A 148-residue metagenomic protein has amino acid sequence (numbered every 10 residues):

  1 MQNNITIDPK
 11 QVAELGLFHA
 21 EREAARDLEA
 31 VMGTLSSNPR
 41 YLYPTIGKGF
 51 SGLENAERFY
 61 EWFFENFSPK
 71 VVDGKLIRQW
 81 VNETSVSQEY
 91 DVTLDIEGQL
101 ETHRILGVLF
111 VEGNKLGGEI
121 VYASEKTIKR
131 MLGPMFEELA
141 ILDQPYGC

Functional and structural regions predicted by a protein language model:
M1-G33, S37, E138-C148: Short, low-complexity N-terminal intrinsically disordered segments enriched in polar/charged residues
Q2-T6, F64-C148: A beta-strand edge to alpha-helix "cap/lid" segment located at domain peripheries
K10-E21, P44-G47, W62-N66, E89: Short, mixed-charge, low-aromatic patches
Q11, L15, N55, E101: Soluble or luminal CAZymes and related metallo-dependent hydrolases
Q11-E14, S51, E83, N114: An amphipathic alpha-helix/helix-turn recognition signal
H19, V31-M32, P39, G52 (+4 more regions): Hydrophobic pocket/interface hotspot
L28-N82: A solvent-exposed, acidic/Ser-Thr-rich amphipathic alpha-helical stretch
